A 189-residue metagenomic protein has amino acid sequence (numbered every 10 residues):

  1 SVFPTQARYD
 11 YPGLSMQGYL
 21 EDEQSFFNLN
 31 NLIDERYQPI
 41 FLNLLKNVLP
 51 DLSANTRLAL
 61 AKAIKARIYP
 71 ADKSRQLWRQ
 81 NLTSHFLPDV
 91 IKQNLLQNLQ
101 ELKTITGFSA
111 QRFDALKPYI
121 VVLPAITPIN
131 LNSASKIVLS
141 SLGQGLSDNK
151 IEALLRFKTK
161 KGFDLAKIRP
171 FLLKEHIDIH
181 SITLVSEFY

Functional and structural regions predicted by a protein language model:
S1-Y189: Compositionally biased linear targeting/interaction segments
